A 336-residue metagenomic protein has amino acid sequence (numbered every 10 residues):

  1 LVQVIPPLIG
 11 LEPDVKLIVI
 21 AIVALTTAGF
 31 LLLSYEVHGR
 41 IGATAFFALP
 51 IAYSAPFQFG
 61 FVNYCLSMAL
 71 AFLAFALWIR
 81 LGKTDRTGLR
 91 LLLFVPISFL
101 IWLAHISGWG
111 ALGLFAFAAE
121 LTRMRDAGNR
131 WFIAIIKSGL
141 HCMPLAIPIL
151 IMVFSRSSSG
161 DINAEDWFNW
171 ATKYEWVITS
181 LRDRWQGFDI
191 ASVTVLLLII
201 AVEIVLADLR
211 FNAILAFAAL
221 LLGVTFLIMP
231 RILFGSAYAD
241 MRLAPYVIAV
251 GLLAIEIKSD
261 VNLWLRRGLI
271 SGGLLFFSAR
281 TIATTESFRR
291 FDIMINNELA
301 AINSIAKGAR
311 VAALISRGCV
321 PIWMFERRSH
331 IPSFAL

Functional and structural regions predicted by a protein language model:
L17-V37: Transmembrane-helix motifs of polytopic, lipid-linked glycan transferases
G29, I51-S54, L66-K83, L93: Specific aromatic-rich, kink-prone transmembrane helix
F30-A52: Transmembrane-helix signature of polytopic, membrane-embedded enzymes that assemble or transfer cell-envelope glycans
F59-L66: Short acidic/glycine- and proline-prone juxtamembrane loop motifs at membrane-interface regions of multi-pass membrane
R80-F99, N129-F132: Short hydrophobic alpha-helices at membrane interfaces in multi-pass membrane enzymes
I97-F217, L227-L243: Transmembrane catalytic cores of multi-pass membrane glycosyltransferases and polysaccharide-assembly enzymes
L196, L253, I257-A283: Signature aromatic-anchored transmembrane alpha helix within multi-pass, membrane-resident enzymes that catalyze glycan
F291-M294, A301-L336: Short periplasmic/luminal acceptor-recognition loop of GT-C membrane glycosyltransferases, typified by
